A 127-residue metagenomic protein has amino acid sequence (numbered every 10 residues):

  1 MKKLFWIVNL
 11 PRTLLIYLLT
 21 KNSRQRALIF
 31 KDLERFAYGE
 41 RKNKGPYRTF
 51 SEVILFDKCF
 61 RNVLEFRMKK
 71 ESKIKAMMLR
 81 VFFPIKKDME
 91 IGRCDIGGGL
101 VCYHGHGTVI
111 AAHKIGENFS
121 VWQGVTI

Functional and structural regions predicted by a protein language model:
M1-I85: Terminal amphipathic alpha-helical/low-complexity segments used for targeting or macromolecular assembly
D88-V101, G107-T126: Beta-solenoid/beta-rich acyl/carboxylate-transfer cores
